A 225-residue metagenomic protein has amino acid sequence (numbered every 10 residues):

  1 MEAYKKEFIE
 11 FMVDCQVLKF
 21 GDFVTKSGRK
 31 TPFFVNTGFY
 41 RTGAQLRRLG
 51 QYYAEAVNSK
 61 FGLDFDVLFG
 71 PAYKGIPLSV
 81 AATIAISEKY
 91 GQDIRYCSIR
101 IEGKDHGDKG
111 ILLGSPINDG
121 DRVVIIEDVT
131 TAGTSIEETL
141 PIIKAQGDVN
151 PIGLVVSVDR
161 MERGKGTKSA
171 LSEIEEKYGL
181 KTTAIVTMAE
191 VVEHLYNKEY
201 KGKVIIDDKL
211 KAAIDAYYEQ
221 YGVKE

Functional and structural regions predicted by a protein language model:
M1-I126, T131-E225: PRPP-associated nucleotide enzymes
